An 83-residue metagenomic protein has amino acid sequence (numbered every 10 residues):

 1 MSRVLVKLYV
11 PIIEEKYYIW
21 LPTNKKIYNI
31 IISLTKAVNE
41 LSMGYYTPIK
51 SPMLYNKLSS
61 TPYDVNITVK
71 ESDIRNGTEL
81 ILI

Functional and structural regions predicted by a protein language model:
S2-I83: Ubiquitin system architectures
